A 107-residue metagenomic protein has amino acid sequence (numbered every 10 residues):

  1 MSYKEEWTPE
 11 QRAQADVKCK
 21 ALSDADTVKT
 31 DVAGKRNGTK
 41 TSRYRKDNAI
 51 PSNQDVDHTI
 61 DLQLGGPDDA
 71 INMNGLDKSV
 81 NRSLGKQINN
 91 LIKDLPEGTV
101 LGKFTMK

Functional and structural regions predicted by a protein language model:
M1-K107: Nuclease and nuclease-like effector domains acting on nucleic acids or nucleotide cofactors
